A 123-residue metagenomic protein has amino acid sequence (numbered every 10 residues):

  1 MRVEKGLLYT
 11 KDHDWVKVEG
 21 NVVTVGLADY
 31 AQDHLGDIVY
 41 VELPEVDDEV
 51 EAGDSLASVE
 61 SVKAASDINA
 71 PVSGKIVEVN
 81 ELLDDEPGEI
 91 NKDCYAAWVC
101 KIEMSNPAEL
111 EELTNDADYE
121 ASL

Functional and structural regions predicted by a protein language model:
M1-S58, K92-L123: Acidic, low-complexity mobile loops and tails
V16-V18, V62, V79: Residue-level recognition of beta-strand microenvironments
V22, S73-K75: Structural motif
D29-A31, S61-K63, V72: Short glycine-rich, polar/acidic loop-and-turn segments at beta strand-coil junctions
P44-E45, V50, V62, P71 (+1 more regions): Surface-exposed strand-loop junctions at beta-sheet edges and helix termini that form docking/interaction patches
S58-N69, E86-G88: Short, Lys/Arg- and Gly-enriched loop/turn segments at beta-strand edges
I76-K92: Short, charge-rich, low-complexity interaction segments located in flexible loops at or near secondary-structure
